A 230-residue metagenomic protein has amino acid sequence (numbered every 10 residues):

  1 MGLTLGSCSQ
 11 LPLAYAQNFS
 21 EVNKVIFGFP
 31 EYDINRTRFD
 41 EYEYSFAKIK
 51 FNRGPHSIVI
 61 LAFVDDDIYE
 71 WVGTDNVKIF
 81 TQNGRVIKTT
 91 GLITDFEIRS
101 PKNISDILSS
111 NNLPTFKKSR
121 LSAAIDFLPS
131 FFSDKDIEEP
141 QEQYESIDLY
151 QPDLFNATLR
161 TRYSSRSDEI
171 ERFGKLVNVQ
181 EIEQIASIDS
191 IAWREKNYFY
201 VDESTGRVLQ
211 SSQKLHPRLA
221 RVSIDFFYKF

Functional and structural regions predicted by a protein language model:
M1-L3: Sec-dependent N-terminal signal peptides
L5-S7: C-terminal motif of bacterial Sec signal peptides marking the signal peptidase cleavage site
S9-D106, E142-F230: Acidic, serine/threonine-rich low-complexity disordered tracts
L92, F96-K135: Long, mid-chain structured domain cores
P114, R120-I125, E139-E142, I147-D148 (+1 more regions): Charged, low-complexity helical/coil segments in non-catalytic cytosolic or luminal regions
